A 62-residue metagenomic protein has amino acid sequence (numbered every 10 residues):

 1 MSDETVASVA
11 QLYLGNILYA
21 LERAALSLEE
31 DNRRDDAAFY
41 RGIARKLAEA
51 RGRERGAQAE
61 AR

Functional and structural regions predicted by a protein language model:
M1-A24, R55: N-terminal acidic leader/helix
L18, A44-R45: Short linear sequence elements within intrinsically disordered, low-complexity coil regions
R45-A61: Short, charge-rich amphipathic alpha-helical segments embedded in non-transmembrane helical bundles/solenoids
